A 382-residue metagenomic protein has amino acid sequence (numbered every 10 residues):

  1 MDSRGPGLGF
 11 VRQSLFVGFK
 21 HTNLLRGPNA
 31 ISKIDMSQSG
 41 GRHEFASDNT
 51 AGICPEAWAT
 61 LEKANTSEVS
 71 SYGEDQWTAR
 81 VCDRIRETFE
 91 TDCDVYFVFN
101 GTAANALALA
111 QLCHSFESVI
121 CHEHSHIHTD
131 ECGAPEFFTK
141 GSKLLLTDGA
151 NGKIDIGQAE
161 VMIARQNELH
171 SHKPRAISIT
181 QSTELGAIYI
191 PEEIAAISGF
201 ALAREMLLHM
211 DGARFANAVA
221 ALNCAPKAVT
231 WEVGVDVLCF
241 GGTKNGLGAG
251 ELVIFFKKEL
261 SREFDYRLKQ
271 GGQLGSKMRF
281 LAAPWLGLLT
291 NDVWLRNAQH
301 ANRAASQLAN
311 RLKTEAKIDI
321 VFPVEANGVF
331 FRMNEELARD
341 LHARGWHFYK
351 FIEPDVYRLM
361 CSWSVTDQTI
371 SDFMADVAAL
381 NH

Functional and structural regions predicted by a protein language model:
M1-D2, S37: Context-dependent free N-terminus signature
P6-L8: Low-complexity, intrinsically disordered Ser/Thr/Pro- and acidic-rich segments
D35-F322, A326-R344, K350-V365, T369 (+1 more regions): Conserved PLP-enzyme active-site core in the AAT-like
